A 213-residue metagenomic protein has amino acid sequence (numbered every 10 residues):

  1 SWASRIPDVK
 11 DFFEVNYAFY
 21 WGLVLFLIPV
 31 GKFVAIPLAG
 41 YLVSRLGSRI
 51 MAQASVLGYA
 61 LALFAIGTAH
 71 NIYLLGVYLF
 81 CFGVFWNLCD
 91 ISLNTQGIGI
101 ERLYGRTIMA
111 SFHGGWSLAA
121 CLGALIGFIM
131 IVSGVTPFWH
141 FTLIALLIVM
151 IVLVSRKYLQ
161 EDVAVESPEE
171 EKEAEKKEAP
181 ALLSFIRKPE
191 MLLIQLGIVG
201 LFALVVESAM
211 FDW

Functional and structural regions predicted by a protein language model:
S1-L23, E207-W213: Helix-loop boundary and gating motifs at the non-cytosolic
W2-A3, P189-W213: Extracytoplasmic gate region of multi-pass secondary transporters
I28-P37, A120-C121: Residue-level signature of mid-helix packing/kink "hotspots" within the transmembrane helices of 12-pass Major
V34-Y73: Conserved MFS/SLC helix-loop-helix module at the cytosolic interface between two early adjacent transmembrane helices
Y73-L79, Q195-L196: Short hydrophobic/alpha-helical segments at membrane-entry points of transmembrane helices in Major Facilitator
L74, F112-V163: Helix-loop-helix hairpin linking two adjacent transmembrane segments in secondary transporters
Y78-G115: Cytoplasmic helix-loop-helix junction between adjacent transmembrane helices in 12-TM secondary transporters
Q160-L196: Juxtamembrane intracellular "pre-TM" segments in multi-pass secondary transporters
